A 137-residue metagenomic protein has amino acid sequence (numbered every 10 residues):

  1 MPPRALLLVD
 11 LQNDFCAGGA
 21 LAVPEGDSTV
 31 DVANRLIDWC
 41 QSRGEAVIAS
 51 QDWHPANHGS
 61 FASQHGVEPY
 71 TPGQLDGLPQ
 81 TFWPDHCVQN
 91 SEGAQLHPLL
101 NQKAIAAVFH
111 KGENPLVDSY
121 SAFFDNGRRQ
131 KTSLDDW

Functional and structural regions predicted by a protein language model:
M1-F124: Active-site acidic carboxylates
D118-W137: Alpha-helical scaffold elements lining the catalytic groove of polysaccharide deacetylases
